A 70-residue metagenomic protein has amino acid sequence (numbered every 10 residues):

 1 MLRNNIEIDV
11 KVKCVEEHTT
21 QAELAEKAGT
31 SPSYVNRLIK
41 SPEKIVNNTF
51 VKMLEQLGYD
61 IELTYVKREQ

Functional and structural regions predicted by a protein language model:
M1-E17: A short, Lys/Arg-rich alpha-helix, primarily the initiator
Q21, P32, N47-F50: Helix-turn-helix DNA-binding elements, focusing on the entry/boundary residues of the two helices that contact DNA
L24-A25: Short alpha-helical "recognition helix" segments of helix-turn-helix
G29-K44: Recognition helix of helix-turn-helix/homeodomain-like DNA-binding domains that insert into the DNA major groove
N48-L63: DNA major-groove recognition helix of helix-turn-helix/homeodomain DNA-binding modules
K67-Q70: Short acidic DE-rich linear segments
